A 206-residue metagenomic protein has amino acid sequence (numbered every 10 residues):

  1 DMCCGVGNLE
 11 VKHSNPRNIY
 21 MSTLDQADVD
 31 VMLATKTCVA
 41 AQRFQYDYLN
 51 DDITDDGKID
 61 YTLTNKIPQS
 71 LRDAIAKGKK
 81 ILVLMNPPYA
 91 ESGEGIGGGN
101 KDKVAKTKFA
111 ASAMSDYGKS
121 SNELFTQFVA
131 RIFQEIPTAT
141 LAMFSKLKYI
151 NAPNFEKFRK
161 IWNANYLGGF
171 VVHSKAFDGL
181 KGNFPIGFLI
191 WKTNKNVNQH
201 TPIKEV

Functional and structural regions predicted by a protein language model:
D1, R17-S22, I81, A139-L141 (+1 more regions): Hydrophobic beta-strand segments of well-ordered beta-sheets in folded domains
D1-D55: Conserved S-adenosyl-L-methionine
D1-K12, D47-L49, K58-K108, F125-E135 (+2 more regions): Conserved proline-anchored active-site loop of SAM-dependent methyltransferases that bridges a beta-strand
N8-N15, D30-A34, D55, G93-I96 (+2 more regions): A short acidic (Asp/Glu
M114-S174, L189: Conserved Class I SAM-dependent methyltransferase catalytic core
F177: Histidine-bearing beta->alpha loop at or near hydrolase active sites
N183-V206: Flexible, glycine-/basic-rich loop-and-beta segments that form/coincide with the SAM-dependent methyltransferase
